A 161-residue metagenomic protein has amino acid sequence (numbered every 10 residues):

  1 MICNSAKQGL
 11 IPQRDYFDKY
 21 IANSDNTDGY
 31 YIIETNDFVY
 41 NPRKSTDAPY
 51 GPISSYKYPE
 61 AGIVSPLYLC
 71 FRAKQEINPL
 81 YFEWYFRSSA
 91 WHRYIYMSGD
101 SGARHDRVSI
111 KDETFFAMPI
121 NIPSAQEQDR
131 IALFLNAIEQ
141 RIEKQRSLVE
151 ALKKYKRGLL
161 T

Functional and structural regions predicted by a protein language model:
I2-V39: Sequence-specific dsDNA recognition surfaces
P12-Q13, I63-V64, N78, K111-T114 (+1 more regions): N-terminal alpha-helical segment
D28-W91: A short beta-sheet element
A61-L67, D100-Q126: A short glycine-rich beta-alpha junction/loop motif
F82, P119-G158: Amphipathic alpha-helical segments
Y96-S98: Right-handed beta-helix
